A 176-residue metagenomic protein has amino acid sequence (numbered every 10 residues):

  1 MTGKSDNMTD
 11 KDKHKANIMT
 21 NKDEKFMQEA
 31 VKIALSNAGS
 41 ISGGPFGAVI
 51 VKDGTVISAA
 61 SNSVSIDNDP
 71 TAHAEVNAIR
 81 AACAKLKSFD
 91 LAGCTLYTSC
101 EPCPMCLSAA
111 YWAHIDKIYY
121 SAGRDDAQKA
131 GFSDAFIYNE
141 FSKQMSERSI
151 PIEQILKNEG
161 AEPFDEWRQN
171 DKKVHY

Functional and structural regions predicted by a protein language model:
M1-K11: Long, intrinsically disordered low-complexity tandem-repeat segments
D10-I41, P102, A109-Y176: Zinc-dependent deaminase
P45-V51: Short beta-strand scaffold segments in enzyme catalytic cores
I57-V64: Short beta->alpha transition motifs characteristic of CBS
V64, T98, A122: Residues that line or immediately flank small-molecule/substrate-binding pockets and catalytic motifs
N68-A72, V76-A113: Helix-adjacent hinge/juxtasegments
